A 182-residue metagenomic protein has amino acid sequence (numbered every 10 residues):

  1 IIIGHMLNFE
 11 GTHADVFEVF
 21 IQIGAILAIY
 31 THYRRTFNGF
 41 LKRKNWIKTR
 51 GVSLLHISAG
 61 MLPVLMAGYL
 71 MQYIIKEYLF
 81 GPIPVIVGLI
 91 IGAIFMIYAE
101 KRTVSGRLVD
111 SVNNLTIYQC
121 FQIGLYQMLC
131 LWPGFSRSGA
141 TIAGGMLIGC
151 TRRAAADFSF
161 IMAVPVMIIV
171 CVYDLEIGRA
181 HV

Functional and structural regions predicted by a protein language model:
I1-R179: Multi-pass membrane proteins that catalyze or facilitate reactions on polyprenyl-/lipid-phosphate substrates and their
